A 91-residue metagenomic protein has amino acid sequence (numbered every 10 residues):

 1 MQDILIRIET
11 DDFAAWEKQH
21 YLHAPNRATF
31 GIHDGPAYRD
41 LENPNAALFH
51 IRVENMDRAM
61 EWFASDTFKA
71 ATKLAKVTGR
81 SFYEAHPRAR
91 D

Functional and structural regions predicted by a protein language model:
M1-A70, L74-D91: Short S/T/G/P-rich N-terminal loop/turn motif that feeds into the first structured element of a domain
